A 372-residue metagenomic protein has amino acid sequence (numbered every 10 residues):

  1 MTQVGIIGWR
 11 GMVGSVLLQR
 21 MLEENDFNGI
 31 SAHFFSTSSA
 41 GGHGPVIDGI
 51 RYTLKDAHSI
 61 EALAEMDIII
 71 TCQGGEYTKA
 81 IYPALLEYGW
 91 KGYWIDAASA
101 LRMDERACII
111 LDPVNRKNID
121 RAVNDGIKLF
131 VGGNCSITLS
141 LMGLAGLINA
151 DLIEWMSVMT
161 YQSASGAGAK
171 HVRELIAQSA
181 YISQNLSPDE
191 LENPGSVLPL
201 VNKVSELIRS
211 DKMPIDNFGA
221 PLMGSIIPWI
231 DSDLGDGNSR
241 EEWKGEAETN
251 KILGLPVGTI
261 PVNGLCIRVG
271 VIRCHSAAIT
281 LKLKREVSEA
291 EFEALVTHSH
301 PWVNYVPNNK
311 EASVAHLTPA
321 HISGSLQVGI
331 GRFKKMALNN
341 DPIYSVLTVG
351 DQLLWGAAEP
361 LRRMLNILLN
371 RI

Functional and structural regions predicted by a protein language model:
M1-N217, V257-P261, V328-G329, F333-N339 (+2 more regions): N-terminal Rossmann-like NAD(P) cofactor-binding subdomain of oxidoreductases, focused on the glycine-rich
I69, A164-I372: Charged docking surfaces used in two-component/phosphorelay signaling
